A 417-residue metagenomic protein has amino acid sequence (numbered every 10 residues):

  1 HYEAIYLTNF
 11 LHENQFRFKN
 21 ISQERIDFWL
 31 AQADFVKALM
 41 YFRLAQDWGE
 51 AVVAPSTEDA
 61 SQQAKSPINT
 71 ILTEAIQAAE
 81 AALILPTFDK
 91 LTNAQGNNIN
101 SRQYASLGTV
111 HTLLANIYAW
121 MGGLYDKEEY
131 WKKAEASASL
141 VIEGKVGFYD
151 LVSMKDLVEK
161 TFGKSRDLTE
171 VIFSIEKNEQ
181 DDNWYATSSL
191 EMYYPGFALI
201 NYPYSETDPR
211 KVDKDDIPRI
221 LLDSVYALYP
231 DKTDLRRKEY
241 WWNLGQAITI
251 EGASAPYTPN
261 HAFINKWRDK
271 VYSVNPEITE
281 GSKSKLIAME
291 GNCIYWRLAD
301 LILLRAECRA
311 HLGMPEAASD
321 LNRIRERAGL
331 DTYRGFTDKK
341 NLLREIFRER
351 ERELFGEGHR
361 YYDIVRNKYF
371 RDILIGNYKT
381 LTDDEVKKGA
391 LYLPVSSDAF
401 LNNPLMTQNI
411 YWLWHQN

Functional and structural regions predicted by a protein language model:
H1-W48, Q62-T73, E80-L91, E280-C293 (+2 more regions): Conserved, well-structured interaction surfaces
L11-Q15, L44-A45, A82, A134 (+3 more regions): Alpha-helical solenoid scaffolds that mediate protein-protein interactions, centered on TPR/SEL1-like repeats but also
A51, T87-V110, A119-G196, T332-E345: Short, surface-exposed recognition loops and adjoining beta-strand edges that mediate ligand/DNA contacts, enriched
L140-L303, H311, F370-N417: Elongated scaffold/linker segments in the mid-to-C-terminal portions of large proteins
D320-Y378: C-terminal structured "cap/appendage" subdomains that terminate the fold
